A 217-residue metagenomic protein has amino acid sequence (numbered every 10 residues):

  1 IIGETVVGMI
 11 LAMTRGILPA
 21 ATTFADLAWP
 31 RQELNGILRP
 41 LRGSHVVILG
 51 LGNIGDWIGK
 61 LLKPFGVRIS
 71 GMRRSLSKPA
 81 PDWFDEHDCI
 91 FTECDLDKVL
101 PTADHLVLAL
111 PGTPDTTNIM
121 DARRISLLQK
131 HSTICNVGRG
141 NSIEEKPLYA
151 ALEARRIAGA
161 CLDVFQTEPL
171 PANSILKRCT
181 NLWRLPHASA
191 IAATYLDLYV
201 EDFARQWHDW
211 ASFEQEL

Functional and structural regions predicted by a protein language model:
I1-H45: Phosphate-binding beta-alpha-beta segment of Rossmann-like dinucleotide-binding domains, i.e., the NAD(P)
V6, I10, A103, L152 (+2 more regions): Hydrophobic "lid"/C-terminal helical patch of Rossmann-like NAD(P)-dependent dehydrogenase/epimerase domains
V6, L41, V46-G50, I69 (+5 more regions): Generic structural signal for small/hydrophobic residues in well-ordered secondary structure, especially within
R39-K63: Glycine-rich adenosine-cofactor-binding loop
H45, P64-R68, N181: Residues at the starts of beta-strands that form the adenosine-phosphate
R73: Conserved acidic E/D residue at the C-terminus of a beta-strand in Rossmann-like folds
L76-I175: Rossmann-like adenosine-cofactor binding region
L170-A172, R178-E201, Q206-W207, A211: Adenosine-phosphate binding glycine-rich loop
